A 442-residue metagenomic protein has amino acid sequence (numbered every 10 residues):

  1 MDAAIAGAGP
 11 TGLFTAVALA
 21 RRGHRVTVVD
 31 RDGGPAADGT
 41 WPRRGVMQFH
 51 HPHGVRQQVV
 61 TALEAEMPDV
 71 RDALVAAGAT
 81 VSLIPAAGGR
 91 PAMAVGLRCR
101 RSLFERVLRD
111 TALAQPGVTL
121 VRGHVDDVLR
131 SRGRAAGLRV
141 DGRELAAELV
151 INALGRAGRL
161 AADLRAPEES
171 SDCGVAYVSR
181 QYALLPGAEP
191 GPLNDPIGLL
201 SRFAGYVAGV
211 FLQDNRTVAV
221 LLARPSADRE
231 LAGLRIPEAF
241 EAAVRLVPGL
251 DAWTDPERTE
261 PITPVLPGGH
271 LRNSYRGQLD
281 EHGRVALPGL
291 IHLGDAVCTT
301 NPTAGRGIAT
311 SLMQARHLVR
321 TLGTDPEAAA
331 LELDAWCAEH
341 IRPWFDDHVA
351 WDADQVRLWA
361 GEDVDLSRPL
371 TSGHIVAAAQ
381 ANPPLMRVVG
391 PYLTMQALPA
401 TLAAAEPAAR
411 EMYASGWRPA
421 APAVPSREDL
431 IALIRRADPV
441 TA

Functional and structural regions predicted by a protein language model:
M1-G33: N-terminal Rossmann-like FAD-binding beta1-loop-alpha1 element of flavoenzymes
A18, D38-P85: N-terminal FAD cofactor-binding segment of flavoenzymes
V28-V29, V150, L293: Generic enzyme active-site microenvironment
G54-V55, P91-D110, R159: Short beta-strand to alpha-helix junction loop
A114-L246: Predominantly flavin-linked oxidoreductase catalytic cores and closely associated redox partners
D228-H317, T321-E339, P343-W344: FAD/FMN-dependent oxidoreductases across multiple families
V319-A442: C-terminal helical "tail/cap" subdomain of flavin- and related membrane-associated enzymes
